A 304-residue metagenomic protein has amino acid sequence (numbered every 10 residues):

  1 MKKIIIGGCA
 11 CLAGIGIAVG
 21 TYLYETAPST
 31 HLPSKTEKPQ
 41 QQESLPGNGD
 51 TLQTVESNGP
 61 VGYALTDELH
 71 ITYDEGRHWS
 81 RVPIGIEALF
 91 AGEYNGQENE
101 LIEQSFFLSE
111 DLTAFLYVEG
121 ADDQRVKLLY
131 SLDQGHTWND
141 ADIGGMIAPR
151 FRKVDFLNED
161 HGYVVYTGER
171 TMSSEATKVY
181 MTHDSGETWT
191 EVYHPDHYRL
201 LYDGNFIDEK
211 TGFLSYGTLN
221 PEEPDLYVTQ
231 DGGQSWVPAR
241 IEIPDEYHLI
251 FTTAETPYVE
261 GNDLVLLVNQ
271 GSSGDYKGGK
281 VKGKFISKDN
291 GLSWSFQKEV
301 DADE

Functional and structural regions predicted by a protein language model:
M1-E304: Extracellular glycan-interacting surfaces
